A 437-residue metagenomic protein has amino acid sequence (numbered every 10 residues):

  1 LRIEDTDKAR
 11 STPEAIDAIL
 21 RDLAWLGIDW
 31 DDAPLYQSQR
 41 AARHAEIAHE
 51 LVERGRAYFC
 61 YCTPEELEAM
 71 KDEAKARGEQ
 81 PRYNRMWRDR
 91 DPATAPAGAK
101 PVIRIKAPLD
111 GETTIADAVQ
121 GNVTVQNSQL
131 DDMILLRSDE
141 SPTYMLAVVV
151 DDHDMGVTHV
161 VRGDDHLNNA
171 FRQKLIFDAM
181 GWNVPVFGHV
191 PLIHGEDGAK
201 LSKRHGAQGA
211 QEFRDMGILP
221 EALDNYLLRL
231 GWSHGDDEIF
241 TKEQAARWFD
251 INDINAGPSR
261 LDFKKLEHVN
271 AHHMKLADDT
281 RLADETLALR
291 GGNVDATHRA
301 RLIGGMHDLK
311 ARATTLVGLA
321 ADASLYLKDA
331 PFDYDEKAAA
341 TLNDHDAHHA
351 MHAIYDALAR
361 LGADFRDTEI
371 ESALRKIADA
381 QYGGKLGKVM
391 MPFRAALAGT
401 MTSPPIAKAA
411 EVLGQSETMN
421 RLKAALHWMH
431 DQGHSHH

Functional and structural regions predicted by a protein language model:
L1-E79, N168-W182, A222: N-terminal Rossmann-like or analogous alpha/beta NTP/dinucleotide-binding catalytic cores that position adenine
I19, L51, G55, I105 (+7 more regions): Residue-level signal for inorganic ion chemistry
Q39-R43, L192-D197: Short, conserved secondary-structure transition motifs
Y58-H189, G195-L201, G209, H234: Active-site cores that bind ATP or allylic diphosphates and position pyrophosphate for catalysis
L136-R137, M155-H166, H194-Y226, L230-E238 (+3 more regions): Conserved phosphate-binding loops in nucleotide/dinucleotide-binding enzymes
A246-M274, A311-T315, G384, R394-T400: Core structural elements
D279-Y382: Small-residue-rich helix-loop
F365-M429, G433: Charged substrate- and nucleic-acid-binding regions of tRNA-handling and nucleotidyl-transfer enzymes, centered on
